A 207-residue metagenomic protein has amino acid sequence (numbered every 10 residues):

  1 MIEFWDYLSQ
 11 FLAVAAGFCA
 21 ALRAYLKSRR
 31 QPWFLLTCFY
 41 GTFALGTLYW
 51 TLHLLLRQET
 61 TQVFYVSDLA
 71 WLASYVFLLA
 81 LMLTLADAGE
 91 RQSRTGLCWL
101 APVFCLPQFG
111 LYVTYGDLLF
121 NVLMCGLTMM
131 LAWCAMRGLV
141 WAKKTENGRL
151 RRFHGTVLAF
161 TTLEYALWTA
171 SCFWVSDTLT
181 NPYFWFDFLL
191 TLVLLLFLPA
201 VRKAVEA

Functional and structural regions predicted by a protein language model:
M1-A16, G110-G126: Hydrophobic transmembrane alpha-helical segments in integral membrane proteins
S9-A20, W33-L56, S67-Y75, F153-F173 (+1 more regions): Hydrophobic alpha-helical transmembrane segments of multi-pass membrane proteins
A13-V14, W71-F77, N121-M136, T191: Generic alpha-helical transmembrane segments
G17-S28, R57-E59, S67-W99, M136-L139 (+1 more regions): Internal transmembrane alpha-helix with an interfacial aromatic "cap," most often the third helix
K27-T42, E90-L100, T145-V157, E206-A207: Membrane-interfacial loop-to-transmembrane alpha-helix junctions, especially the N-terminal start
F43-L45, C98-Q108, A132, V157-E164: Small-residue-rich segments of transmembrane alpha-helices in multi-pass membrane proteins, especially helix faces
L56-Q62, G110-V122, F173-T178: Membrane-interface helix caps and helix-loop-helix hairpins in membrane proteins
W133-A207: C-terminal transmembrane-bundle signature of multipass membrane proteins, characterized by strong activation on
